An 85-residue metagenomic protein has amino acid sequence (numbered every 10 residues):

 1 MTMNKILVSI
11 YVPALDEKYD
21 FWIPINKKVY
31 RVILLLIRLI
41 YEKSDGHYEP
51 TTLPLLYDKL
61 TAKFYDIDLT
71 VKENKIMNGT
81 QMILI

Functional and structural regions predicted by a protein language model:
T2-I85: Ubiquitin system architectures
